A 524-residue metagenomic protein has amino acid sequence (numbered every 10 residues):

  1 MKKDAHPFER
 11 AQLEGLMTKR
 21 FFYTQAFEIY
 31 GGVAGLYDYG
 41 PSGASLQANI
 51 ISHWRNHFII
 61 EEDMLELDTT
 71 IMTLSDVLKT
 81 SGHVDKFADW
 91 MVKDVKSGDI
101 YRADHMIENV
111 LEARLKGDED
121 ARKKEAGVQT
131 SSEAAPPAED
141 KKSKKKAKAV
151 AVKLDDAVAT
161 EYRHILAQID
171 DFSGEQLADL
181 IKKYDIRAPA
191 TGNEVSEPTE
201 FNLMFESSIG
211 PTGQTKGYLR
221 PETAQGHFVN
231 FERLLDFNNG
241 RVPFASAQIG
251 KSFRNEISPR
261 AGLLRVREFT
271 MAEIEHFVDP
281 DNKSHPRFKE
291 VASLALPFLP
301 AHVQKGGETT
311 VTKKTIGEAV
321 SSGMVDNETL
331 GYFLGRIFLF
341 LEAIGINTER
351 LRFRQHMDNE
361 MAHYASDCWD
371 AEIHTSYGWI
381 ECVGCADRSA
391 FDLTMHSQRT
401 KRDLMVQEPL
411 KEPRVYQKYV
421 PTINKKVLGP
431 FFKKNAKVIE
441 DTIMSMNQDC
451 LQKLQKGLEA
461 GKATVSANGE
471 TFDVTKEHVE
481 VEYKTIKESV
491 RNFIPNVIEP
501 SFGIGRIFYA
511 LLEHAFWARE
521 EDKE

Functional and structural regions predicted by a protein language model:
K2-E524: TRNA-recognition modules of translation machinery and tRNA-sensing kinases, especially anticodon-binding
